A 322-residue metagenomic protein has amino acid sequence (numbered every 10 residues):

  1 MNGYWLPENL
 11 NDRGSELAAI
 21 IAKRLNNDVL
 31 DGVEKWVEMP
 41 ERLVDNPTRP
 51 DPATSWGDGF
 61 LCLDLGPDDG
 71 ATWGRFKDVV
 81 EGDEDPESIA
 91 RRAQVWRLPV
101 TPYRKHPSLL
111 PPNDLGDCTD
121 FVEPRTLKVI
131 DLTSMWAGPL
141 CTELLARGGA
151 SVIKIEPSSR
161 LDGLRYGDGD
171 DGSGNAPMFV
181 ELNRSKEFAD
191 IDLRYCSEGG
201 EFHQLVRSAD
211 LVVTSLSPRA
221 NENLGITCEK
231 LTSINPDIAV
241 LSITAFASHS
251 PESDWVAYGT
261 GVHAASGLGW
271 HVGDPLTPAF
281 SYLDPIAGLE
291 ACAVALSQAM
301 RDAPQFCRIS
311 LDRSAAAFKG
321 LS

Functional and structural regions predicted by a protein language model:
M1-D51, S55, D68-W73, V79-V100 (+1 more regions): N-terminal helix-loop segment corresponding to the beta1-alpha1 unit of nucleotide/adenylate-binding folds
W56-F60: Glycine-centered tight beta-turn/hairpin loop motif at sheet-sheet or coil-to-beta transitions
D64-L65: SAM-dependent Rossmann-like transferase core, predominantly class I methyltransferases with a strong bias toward
